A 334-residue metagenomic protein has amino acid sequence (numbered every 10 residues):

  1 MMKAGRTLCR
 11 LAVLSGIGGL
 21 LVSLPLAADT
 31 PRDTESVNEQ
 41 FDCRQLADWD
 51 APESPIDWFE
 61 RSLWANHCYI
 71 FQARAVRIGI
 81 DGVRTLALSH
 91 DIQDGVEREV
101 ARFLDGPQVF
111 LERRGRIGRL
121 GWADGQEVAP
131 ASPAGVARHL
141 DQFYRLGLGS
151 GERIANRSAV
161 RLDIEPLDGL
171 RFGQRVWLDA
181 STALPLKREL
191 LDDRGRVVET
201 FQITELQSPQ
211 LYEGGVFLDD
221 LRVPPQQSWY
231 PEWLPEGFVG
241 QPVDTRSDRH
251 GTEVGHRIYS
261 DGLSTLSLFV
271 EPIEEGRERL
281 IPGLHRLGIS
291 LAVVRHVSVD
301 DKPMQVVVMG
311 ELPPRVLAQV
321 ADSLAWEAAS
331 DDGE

Functional and structural regions predicted by a protein language model:
K3-V13: Bacterial N-terminal signal peptides that target proteins for export
V22-P25: N-terminal signal peptide c-region/cleavage motif recognized by signal peptidases
D29-R119, D141-R153, R157-G173, A180 (+1 more regions): N-terminal mature ectodomain segment of secretory-pathway/periplasmic proteins
D50, A123, A129, D220-D301 (+1 more regions): Short, solvent-exposed recognition patches
P52-A65, Q72-R74, S208-V254, A321-E327: N-terminal "mature-domain start" segment
G115-A131: Acidic/charged, solvent-exposed loop-and-adjacent secondary-structure segments enriched in E/D, K/R, S/T, and G/P
R153-D219, G283-H285: Gly/Pro-enriched, hydrophobic low-complexity segments that function as extracytoplasmic propeptides/linkers
A292-E334: Generic C-terminus detector
